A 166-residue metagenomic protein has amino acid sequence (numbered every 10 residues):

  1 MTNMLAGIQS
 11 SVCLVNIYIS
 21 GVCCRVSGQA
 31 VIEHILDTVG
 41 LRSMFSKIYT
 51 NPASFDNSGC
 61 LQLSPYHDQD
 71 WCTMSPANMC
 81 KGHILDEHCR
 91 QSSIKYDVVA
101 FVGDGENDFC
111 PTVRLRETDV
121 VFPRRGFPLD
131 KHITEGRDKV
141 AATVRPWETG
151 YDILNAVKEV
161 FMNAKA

Functional and structural regions predicted by a protein language model:
M1-Q9: Metal-dependent phosphoesterase signature
T2, V15, S20, S27-A166: C-terminal cap/substrate-recognition subdomain and adjoining C-terminal extension of metal-dependent phosphatase-like
